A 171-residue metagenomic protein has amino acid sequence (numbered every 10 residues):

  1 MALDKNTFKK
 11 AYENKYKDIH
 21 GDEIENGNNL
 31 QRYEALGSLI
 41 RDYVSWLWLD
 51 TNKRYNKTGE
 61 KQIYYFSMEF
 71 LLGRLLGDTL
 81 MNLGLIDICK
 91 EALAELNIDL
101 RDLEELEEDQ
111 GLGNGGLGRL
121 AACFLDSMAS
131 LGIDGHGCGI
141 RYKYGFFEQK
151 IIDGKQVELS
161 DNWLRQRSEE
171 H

Functional and structural regions predicted by a protein language model:
M1-T58, Q62-Y64, M68-L71, L76-M81 (+1 more regions): Extended, charge-enriched "interface" segments that sit outside catalytic cores
L39, Y43, L47, A92 (+2 more regions): Generic, well-ordered alpha-helical scaffold segments in large soluble proteins
Y65, F70-L71, L75-D78, G115-I133: Conserved phosphate/anionic-ligand binding catalytic regions in large, soluble enzymes, centered on
L72-R74, R119, Y142-I151: Flexible loop/turn segments at secondary-structure boundaries
T79-G84, Y142, Q149-L159: Short secondary-structure boundary/capping segments
K90-D109: Residues forming anionic-ligand binding surfaces in small-molecule and nucleic-acid pockets of primarily soluble enzymes
L125-E148: Glycine-rich phosphate/pyrophosphate-binding loops and their adjacent beta-strand/loop elements at enzyme active sites
E170-H171: Conserved small/polar residues in nucleotide/adenosyl-binding loops
